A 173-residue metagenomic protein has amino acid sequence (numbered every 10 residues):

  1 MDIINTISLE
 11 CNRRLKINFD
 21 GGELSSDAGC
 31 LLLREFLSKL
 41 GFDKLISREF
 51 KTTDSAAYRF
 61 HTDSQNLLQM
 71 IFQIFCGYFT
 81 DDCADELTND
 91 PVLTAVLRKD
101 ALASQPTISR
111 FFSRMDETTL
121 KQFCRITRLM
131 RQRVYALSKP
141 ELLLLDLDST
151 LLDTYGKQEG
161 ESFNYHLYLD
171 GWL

Functional and structural regions predicted by a protein language model:
M1-W172: Dynamic "connector" segments at or just before major functional cores
